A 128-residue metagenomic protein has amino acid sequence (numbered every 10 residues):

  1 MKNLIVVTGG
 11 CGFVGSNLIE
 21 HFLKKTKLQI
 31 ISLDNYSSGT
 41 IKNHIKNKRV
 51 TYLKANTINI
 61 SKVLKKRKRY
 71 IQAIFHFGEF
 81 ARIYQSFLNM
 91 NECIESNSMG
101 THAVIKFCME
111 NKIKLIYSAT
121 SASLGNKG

Functional and structural regions predicted by a protein language model:
M1-G128: N-terminal Rossmann-like NAD(P)+-binding domain of SDR-like oxidoreductases, especially those catalyzing
